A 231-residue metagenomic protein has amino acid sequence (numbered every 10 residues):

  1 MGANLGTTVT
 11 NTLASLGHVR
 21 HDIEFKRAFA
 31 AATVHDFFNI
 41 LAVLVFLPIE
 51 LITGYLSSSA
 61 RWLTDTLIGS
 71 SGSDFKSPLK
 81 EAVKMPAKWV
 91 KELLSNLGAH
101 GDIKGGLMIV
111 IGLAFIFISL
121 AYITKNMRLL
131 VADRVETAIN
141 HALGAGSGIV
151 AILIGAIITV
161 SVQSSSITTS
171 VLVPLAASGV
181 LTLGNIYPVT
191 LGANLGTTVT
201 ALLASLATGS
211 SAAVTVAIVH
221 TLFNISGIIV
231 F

Functional and structural regions predicted by a protein language model:
M1-G2, V19, I49-T53, T64-K76 (+1 more regions): Membrane-interfacial helix-loop connectors
M1-T10, A14, V34, F38 (+17 more regions): Alpha-helical transmembrane segments in multi-pass membrane proteins
N11-I23, N126, V173-G179: C-terminal ends of transmembrane helices
S15-I23, L51-S59, R128-T137, S205-S210: Transmembrane helix-loop junctions in multipass membrane proteins, especially transporters and channels
D22, R27, A31, S95-H100 (+1 more regions): Cytosolic juxtamembrane amphipathic/interface segments immediately preceding and feeding into a transmembrane helix
K26, A30, V34, F38 (+3 more regions): Alpha-helical transmembrane segments of multi-pass inner-membrane proteins, especially transporters/permeases
F46-L130, F231: Core transmembrane helix bundle of multi-pass membrane transport proteins
L107, I116-L191: Transmembrane helical segments that form the transport core of multi-pass membrane transport proteins
